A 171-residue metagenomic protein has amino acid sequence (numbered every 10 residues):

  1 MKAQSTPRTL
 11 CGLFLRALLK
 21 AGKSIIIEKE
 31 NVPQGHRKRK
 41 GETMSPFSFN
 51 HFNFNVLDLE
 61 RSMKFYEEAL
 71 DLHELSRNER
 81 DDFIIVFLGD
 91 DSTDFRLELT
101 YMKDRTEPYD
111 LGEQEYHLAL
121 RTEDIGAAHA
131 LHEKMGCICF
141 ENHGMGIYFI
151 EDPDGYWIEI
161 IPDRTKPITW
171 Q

Functional and structural regions predicted by a protein language model:
A21, M44-F47, H51, L75-R77 (+2 more regions): Vicinal oxygen chelate
I25-T43: Short, Lys/Arg-enriched N-terminal segments with co-localized hydrophobic residues within the first ~10-30 amino acids
R39-M63, E115-L120, R164-Q171: N-terminal beta-strand motif that seeds the catalytic metal site of vicinal oxygen chelate
P46, N53-R96, F149: Core segments of cupin and vicinal oxygen chelate
